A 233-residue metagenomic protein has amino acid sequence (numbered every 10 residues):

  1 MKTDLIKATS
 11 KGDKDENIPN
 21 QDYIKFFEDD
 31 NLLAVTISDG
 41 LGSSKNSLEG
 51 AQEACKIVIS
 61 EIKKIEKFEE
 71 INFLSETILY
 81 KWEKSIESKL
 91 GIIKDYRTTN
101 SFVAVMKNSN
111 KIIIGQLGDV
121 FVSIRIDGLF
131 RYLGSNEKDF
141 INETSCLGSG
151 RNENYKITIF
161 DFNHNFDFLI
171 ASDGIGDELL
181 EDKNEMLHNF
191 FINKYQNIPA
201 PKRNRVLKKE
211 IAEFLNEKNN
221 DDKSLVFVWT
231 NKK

Functional and structural regions predicted by a protein language model:
M1-K233: PP2C/PPM-type serine/threonine phosphatase catalytic domain
